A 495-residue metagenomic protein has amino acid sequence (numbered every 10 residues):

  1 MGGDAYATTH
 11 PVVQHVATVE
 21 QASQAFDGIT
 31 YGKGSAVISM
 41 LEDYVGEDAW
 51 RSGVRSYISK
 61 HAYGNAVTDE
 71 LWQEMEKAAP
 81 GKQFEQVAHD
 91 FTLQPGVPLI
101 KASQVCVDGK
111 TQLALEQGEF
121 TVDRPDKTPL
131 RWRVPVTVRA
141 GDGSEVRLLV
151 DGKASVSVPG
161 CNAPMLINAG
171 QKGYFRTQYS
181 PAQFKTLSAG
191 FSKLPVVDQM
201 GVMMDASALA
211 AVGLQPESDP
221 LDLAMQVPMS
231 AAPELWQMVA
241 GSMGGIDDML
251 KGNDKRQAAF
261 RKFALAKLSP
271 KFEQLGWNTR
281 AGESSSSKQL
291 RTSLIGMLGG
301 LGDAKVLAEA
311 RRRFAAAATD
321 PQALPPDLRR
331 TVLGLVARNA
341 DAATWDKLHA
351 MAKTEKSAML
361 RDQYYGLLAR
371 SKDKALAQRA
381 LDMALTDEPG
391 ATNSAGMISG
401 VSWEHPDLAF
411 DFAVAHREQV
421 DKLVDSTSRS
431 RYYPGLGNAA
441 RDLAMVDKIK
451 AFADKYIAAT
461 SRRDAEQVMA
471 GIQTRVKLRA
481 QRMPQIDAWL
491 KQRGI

Functional and structural regions predicted by a protein language model:
M1-G118, R124-P125, G245, G252-A266 (+4 more regions): Hydrophobic alpha-helical and helix-loop surface patches within well-folded domains that function as non-catalytic
G2-A5, Q112-A114, R124-D126, R139-L148 (+1 more regions): Long, ordered, helix-rich scaffold segments
L99, R133-P135: Short, acidic/polar N-cap/turn motifs at the starts of alpha helices
T121, P135-V138: Beta-strand-rich C-terminal secretin pore/gate domain of Gram-negative outer-membrane secretion/extrusion channels
K127-R133: Short coil-to-beta strand junction motifs in C2/discoidin
D151-G152: Conserved, charge-rich beta-strand/loop surface module that forms ligand/interface-binding patches within domains
